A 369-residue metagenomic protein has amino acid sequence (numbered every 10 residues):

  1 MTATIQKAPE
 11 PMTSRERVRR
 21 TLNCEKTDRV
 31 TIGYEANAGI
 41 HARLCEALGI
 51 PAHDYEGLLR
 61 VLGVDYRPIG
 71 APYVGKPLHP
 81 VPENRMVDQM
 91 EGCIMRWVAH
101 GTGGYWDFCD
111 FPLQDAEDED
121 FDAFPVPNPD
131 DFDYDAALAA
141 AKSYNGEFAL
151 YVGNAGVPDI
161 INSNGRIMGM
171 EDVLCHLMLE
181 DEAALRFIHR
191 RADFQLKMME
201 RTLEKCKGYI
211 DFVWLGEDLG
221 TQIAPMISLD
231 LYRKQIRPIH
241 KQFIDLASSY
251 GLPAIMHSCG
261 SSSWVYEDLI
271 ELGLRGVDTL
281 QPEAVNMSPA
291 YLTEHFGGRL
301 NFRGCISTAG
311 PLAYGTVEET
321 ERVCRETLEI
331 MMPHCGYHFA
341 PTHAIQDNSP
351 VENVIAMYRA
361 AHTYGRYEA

Functional and structural regions predicted by a protein language model:
T2-A36, H41-P51, A123-A369: Active-site loop segments of alpha/beta catalytic cores
G39, Q89, T102, C109-P112 (+1 more regions): Cofactor-binding catalytic cores of oxidoreductases
R43-P80: Segments that shape or occlude catalytic/ligand-binding pockets
R67-P68, E83-M86, C109: Short secondary-structure junctions
E83, Q89, W97: Aromatic-residue-lined binding/catalytic grooves and analogous aromatic/hydrophobic interfacial grooves in multimeric
I94, H100-A141: A gly/proline- and charged-residue-enriched helix-loop-helix capping module
